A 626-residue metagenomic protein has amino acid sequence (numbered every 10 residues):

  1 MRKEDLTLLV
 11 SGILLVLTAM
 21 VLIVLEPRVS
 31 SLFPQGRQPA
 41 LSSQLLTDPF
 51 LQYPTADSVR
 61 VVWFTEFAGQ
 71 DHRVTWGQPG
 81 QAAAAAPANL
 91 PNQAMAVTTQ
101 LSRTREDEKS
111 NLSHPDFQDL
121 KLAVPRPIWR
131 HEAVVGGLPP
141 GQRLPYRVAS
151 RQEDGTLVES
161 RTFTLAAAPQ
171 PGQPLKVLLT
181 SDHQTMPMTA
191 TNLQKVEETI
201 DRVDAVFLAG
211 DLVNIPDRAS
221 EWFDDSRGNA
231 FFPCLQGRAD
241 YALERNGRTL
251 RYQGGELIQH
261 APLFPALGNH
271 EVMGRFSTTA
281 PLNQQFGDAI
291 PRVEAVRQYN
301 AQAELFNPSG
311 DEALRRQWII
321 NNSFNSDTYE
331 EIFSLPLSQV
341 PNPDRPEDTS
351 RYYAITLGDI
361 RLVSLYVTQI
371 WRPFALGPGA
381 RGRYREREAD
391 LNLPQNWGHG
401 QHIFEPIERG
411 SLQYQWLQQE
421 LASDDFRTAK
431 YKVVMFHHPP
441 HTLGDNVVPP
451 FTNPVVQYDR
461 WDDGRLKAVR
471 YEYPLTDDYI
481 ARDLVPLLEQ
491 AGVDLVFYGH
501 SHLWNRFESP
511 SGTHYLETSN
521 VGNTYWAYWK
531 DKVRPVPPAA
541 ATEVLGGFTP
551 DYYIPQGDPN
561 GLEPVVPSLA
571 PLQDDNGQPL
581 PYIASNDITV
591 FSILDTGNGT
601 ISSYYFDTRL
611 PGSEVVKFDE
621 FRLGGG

Functional and structural regions predicted by a protein language model:
E4-G12, T18-N111, D116, P127-W129 (+6 more regions): Metal-dependent phosphoesterase/phosphodiesterase active-site architecture
A40-L46, Y53-R60, T65-G69, L90-T98 (+4 more regions): N-terminal active-site segment of His-dependent metallophosphoesterases
D116-G141: Signal that preferentially marks extracellular ectodomain short beta-strand elements of beta-sandwich modules
P169, S181, G210, L267 (+3 more regions): Residues at the C-termini of beta-strands that transition into short coil/loop
Q173, M188-N192, A209, R227-C234 (+6 more regions): Stable alpha-helical elements in mature extracytoplasmic
K176, D204-A205, H260-P265, K430-Y431 (+2 more regions): Proline-centered loop/turn at the N-terminus of a beta-strand
D182, G210-D211, G268-N269, H437 (+1 more regions): Active-site glycine-centered loops adjacent to acidic/histidine catalytic or metal-binding residues that shape
T191-S277: Core catalytic region of metal-dependent phosphoesterases/phosphodiesterases, especially metallo-beta-lactamase-like
